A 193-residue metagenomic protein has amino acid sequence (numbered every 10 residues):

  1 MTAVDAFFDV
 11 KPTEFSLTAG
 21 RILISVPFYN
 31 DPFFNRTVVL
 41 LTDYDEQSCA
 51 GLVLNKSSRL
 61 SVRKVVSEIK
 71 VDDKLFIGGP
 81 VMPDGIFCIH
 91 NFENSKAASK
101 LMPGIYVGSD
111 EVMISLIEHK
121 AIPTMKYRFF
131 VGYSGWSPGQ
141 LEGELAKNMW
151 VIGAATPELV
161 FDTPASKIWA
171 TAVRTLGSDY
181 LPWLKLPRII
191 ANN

Functional and structural regions predicted by a protein language model:
T2-F130, S134-N193: A short aromatic-anchored loop/beta-hairpin motif
